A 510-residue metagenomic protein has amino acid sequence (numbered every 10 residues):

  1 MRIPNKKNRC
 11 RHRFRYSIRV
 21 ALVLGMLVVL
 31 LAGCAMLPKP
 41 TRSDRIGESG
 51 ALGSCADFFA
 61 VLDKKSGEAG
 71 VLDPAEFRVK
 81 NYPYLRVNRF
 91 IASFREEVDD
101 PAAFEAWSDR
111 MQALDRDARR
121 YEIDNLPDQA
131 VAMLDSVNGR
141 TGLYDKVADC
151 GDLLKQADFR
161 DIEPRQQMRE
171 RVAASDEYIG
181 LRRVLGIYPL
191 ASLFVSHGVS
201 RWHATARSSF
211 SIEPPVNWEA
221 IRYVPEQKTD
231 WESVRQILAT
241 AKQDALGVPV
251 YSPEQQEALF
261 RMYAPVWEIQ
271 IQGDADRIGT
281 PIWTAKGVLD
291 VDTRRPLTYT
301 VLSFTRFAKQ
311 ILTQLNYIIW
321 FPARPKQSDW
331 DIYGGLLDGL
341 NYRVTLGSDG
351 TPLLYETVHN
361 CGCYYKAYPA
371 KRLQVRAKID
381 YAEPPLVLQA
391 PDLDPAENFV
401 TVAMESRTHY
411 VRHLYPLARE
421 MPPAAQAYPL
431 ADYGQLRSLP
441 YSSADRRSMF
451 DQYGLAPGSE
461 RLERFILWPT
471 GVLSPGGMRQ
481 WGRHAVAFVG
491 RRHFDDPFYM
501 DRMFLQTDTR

Functional and structural regions predicted by a protein language model:
I3, M36-L37: Short, aromatic- and cysteine-enriched interfacial helices/patches that mediate contacts at lipid membranes
P4-L22: Bacterial N-terminal signal peptides that target proteins for export
V23-V28: Sec-dependent N-terminal signal peptides
A32-G33: C-terminal motif of bacterial Sec signal peptides marking the signal peptidase cleavage site
L37-V234, L336-D338, D349-R510: Domain-length functional cores that host ligand/cofactor binding and catalytic or interaction surfaces in mature
E219-D292: Charged, compositionally biased non-catalytic regions
R277-Y355: Short N-terminal edge-element motif at the start of the domain
